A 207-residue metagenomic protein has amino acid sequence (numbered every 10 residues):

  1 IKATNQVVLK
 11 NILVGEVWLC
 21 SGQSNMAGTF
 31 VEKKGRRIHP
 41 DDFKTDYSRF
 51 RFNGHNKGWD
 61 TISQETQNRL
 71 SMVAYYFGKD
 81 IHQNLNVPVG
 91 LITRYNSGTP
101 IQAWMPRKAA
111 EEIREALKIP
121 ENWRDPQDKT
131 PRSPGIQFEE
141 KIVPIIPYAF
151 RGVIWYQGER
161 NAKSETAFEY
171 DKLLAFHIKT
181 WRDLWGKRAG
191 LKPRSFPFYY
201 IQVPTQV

Functional and structural regions predicted by a protein language model:
I1-V207: Cell-envelope and extracellular/periplasmic
